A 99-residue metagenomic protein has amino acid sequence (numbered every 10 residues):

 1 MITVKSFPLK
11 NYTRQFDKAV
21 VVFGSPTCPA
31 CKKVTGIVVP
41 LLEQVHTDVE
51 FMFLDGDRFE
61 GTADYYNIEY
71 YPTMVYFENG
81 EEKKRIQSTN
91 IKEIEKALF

Functional and structural regions predicted by a protein language model:
M1-N11: N-terminal "domain-start" segment that seeds a small globular fold
T3-K5, F23, T47-G61: Thiol-based oxidoreductase modules, predominantly thioredoxin-like and allied folds used for disulfide exchange
R14-P26: Short active-site neighborhood of thiol/selenol oxidoreductases, capturing the structured segment around
C28-C31, M74: The canonical Cys-X-X-Cys-His
K32-V45: Typically the conserved alpha-helix immediately C-terminal to a functionally engaged Cys/Sec in thioredoxin-like
Y66-V75: Structural micro-motif
V75-F99: Non-catalytic, surface beta->alpha helical segment in thiol-disulfide oxidoreductase systems
